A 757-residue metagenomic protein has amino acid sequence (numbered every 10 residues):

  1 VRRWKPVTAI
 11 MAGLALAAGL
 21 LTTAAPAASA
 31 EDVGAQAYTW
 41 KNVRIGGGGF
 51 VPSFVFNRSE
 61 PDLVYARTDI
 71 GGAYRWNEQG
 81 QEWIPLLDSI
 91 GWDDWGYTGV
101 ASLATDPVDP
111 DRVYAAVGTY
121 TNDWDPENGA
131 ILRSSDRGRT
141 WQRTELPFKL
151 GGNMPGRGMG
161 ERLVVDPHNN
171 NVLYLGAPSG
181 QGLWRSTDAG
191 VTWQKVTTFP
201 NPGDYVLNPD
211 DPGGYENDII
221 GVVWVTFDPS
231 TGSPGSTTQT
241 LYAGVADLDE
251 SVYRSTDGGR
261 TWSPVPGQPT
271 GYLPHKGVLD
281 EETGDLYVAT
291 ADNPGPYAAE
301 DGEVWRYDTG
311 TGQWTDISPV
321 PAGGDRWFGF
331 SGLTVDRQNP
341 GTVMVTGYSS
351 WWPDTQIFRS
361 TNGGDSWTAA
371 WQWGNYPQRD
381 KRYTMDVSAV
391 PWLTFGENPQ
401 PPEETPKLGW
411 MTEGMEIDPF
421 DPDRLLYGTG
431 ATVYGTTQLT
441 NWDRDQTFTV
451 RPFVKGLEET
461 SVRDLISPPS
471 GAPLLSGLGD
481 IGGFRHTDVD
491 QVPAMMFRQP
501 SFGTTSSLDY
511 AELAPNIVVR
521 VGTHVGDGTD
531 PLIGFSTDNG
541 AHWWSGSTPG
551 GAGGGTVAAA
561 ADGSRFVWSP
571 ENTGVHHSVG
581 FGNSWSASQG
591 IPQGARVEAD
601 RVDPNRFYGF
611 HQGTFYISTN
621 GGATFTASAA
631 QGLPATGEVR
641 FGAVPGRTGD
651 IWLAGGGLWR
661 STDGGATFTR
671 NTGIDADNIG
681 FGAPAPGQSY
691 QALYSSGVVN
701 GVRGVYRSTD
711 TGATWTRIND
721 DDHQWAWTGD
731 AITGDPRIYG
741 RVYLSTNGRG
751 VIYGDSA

Functional and structural regions predicted by a protein language model:
R2-A757: Extracellular glycan-interacting surfaces
